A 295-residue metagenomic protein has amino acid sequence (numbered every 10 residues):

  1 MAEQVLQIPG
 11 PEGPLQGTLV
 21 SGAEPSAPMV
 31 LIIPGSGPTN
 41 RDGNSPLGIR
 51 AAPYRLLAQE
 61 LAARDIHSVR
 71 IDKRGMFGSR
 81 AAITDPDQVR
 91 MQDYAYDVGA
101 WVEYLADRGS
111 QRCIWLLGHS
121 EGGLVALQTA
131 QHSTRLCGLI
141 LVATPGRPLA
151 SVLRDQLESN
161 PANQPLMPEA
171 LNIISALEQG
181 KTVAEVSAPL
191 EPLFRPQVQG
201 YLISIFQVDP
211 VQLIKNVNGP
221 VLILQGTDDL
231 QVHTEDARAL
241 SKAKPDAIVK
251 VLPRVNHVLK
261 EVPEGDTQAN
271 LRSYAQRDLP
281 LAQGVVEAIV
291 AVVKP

Functional and structural regions predicted by a protein language model:
M1-P25: N-terminal cap/lid segment of alpha/beta-hydrolase-fold proteins
P25-L61: Short, surface-exposed "cap/lid" segments of acyl-processing enzymes
A52-R80: Conserved alpha/beta-hydrolase
P86-D107: Alpha/beta-hydrolase active-site loop
Y104-S159: Primarily recognizes the serine-hydrolase "nucleophile elbow" in alpha/beta-hydrolase and SGNH/GDSL folds
I140-V211: Accessory cap/linker subdomain of secreted extracellular hydrolases
V217, I223-Q225: Short beta-strand/loop motif that positions the catalytic acidic residue of the alpha/beta-hydrolase fold
V255-L259, P263-P295: Catalytic active-site module of serine/aspartate enzymes centered on a nucleophile-bearing elbow/loop
